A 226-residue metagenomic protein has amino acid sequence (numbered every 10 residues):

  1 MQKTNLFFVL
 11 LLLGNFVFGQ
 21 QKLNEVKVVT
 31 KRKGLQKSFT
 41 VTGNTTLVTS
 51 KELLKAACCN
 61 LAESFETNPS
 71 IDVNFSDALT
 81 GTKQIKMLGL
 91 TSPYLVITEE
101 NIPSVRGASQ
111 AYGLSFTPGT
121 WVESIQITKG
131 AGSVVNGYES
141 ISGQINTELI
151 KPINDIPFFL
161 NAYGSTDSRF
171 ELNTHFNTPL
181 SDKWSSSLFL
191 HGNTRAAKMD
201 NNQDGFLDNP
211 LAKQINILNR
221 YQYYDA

Functional and structural regions predicted by a protein language model:
V26-L54, Q84, I125: N-terminal periplasmic "start-of-domain" segments of outer-membrane beta-barrel proteins
K31, G130, E148, N161-D167 (+2 more regions): Outer-membrane beta-barrel pore domains and translocons
A62, E66-R106: Extracytoplasmic beta-strand/coil segments of soluble accessory domains associated with Gram-negative outer-membrane
L79, G137, S165-S168, N209-K213: Short sequence motifs at beta-strands and strand-loop junctions characteristic of Gram-negative outer-membrane
Q84, I102-K129, I217: Short acidic/polar hinge/loop motifs at secondary-structure boundaries that mediate gating or recognition
Q84, S124, Q144, P157-F159 (+2 more regions): Membrane-embedded beta-strand positions in outer-membrane beta-barrel channels/transporters
F116-P157: A beta-strand signature from Gram-negative outer-membrane beta-barrel systems, especially the internal plug domain
N146, N154-D155, H175, P179-A226: Periplasmic-side early beta-strands and strand-to-turn transitions of outer-membrane beta-barrels
